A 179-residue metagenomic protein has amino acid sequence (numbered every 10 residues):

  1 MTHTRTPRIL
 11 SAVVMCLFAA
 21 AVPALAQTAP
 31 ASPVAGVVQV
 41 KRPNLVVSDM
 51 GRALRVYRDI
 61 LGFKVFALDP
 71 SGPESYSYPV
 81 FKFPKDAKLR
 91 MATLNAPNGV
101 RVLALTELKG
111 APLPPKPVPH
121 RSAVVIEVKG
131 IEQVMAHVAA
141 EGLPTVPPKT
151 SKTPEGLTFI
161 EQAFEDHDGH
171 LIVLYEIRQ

Functional and structural regions predicted by a protein language model:
T2-V13: Bacterial N-terminal signal peptides that target proteins for export
S11-A21: Bacterial N-terminal signal peptides
A24-G36, R42-L45, A67-L68, V125-I126 (+1 more regions): Vicinal oxygen chelate
A35, V46-V100: Core segments of cupin and vicinal oxygen chelate
Q39-S48, R90-K109, L113-V138, I160-E165: Vicinal oxygen chelate
P70-G72, P112, K152: Residue-level detector of flexible, active-site-proximal loop/helix-junction positions within diverse enzyme catalytic
